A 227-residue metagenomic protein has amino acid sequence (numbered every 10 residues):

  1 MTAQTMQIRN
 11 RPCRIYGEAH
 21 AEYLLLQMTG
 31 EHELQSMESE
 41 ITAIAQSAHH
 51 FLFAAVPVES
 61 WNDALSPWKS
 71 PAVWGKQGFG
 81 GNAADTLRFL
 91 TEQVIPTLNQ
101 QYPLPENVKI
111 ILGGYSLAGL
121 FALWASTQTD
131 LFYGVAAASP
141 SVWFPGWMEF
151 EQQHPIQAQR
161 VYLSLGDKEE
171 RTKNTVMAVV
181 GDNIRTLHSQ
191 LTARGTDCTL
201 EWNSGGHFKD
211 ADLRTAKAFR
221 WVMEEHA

Functional and structural regions predicted by a protein language model:
M1-E18: N-terminal cap/lid segment of alpha/beta-hydrolase-fold proteins
P12, A19-P103: Serine-hydrolase catalytic machinery in alpha/beta-hydrolase-like enzymes
L26-G30, S139, L165: The conserved beta1-alpha1 loop
V56-S60, P140, G205: Active-site loop/turn elements of alpha/beta-hydrolase fold enzymes, especially the short glycine-/histidine-rich
G113-A118, A122: Gly/Ala-rich beta-loop-alpha elbow adjacent to hydrolase catalytic centers
A125-S126: Aromatic pocket-lining residues of Rossmann-like dinucleotide-binding sites
L131-W143: A conserved short beta-strand
V142-V222: The feature captures the conserved acid-bearing segment of alpha/beta-hydrolase catalytic domains
